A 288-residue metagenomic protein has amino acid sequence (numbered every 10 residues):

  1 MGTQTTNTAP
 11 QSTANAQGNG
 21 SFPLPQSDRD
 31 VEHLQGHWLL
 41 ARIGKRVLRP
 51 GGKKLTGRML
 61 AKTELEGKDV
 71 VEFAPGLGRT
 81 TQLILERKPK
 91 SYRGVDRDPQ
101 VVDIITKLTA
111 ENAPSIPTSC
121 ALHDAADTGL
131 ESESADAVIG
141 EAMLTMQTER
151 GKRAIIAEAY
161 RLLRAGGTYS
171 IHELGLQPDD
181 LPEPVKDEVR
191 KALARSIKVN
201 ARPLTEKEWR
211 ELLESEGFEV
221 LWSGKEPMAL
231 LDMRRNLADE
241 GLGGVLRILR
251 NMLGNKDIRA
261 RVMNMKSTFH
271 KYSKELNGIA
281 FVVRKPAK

Functional and structural regions predicted by a protein language model:
L34-G51: Class I SAM-dependent methyltransferase Rossmann-like catalytic core, especially the SAM/SAH-binding loop
R49-E66: Conserved alpha-helix/loop element of class I SAM-dependent methyltransferases that forms part of the SAM/SAH-binding
V71, L77-D127: Class I SAM-dependent methyltransferase SAM/SAH-binding core
A126-V138: A short acidic, Gly/Pro-enriched loop at the edge of an enzyme's catalytic core that lines a small-molecule cofactor
A137-G151: A short SAM/SAH-binding and catalytic strip from SAM-dependent methyltransferases
R153-T168: A short glycine-rich, Lys/Arg-flanked "PGG" loop and its adjoining helix->strand segment in the class I
G166-M228: Conserved catalytic/acceptor-binding region of the Class I
W222-K288: Conserved Class I S-adenosyl-L-methionine
